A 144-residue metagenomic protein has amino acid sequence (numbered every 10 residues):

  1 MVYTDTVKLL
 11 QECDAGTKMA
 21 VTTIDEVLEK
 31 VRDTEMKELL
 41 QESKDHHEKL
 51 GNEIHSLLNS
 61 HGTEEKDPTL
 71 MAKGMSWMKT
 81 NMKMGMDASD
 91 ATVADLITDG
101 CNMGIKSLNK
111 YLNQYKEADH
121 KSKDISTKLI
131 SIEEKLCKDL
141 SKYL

Functional and structural regions predicted by a protein language model:
M1-L144: Amphipathic alpha-helical hairpins
